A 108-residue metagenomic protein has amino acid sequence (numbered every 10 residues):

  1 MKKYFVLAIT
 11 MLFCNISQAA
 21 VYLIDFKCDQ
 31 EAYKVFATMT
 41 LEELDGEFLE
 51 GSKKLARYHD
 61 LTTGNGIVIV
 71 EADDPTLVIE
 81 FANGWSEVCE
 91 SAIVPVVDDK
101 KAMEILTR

Functional and structural regions predicted by a protein language model:
M1-Y4: Positively charged n-region of N-terminal signal peptides that target proteins for export
T10: Conserved catalytic core of nucleotide polymerization and phosphodiester-bond processing enzymes
C14-I16: N-terminal signal peptide c-region/cleavage motif recognized by signal peptidases
A19-R108: Conserved, structured core segments of small domains
